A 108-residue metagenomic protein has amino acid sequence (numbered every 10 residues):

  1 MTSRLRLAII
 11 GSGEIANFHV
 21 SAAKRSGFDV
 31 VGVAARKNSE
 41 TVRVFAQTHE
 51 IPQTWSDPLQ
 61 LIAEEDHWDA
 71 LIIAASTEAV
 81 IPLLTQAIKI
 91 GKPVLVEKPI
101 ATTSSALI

Functional and structural regions predicted by a protein language model:
M1-H49: N-terminal Rossmann-like dinucleotide-binding module
Q53-I108: Beta-loop-alpha module in the N-terminal Rossmann-like domain of NAD(P)-dependent dehydrogenases, especially those
